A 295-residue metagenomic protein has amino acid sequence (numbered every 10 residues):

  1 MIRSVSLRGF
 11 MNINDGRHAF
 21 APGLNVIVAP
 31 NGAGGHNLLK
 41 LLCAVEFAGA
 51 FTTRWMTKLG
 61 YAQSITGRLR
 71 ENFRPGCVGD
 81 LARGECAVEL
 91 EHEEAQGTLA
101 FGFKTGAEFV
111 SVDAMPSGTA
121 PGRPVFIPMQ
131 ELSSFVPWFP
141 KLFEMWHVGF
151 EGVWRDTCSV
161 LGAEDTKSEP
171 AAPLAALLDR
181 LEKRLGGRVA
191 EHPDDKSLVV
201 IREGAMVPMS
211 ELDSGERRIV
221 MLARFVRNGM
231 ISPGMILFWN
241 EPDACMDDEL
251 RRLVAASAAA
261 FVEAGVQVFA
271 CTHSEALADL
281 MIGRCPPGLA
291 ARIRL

Functional and structural regions predicted by a protein language model:
M1-A48, E203-L295: Switch/communication elements of ASCE P-loop NTPase nucleotide-binding domains
R3-S4, V45-G234, G288: Phosphate-coordinating catalytic segments in nucleotide- and nucleic-acid-processing enzymes
